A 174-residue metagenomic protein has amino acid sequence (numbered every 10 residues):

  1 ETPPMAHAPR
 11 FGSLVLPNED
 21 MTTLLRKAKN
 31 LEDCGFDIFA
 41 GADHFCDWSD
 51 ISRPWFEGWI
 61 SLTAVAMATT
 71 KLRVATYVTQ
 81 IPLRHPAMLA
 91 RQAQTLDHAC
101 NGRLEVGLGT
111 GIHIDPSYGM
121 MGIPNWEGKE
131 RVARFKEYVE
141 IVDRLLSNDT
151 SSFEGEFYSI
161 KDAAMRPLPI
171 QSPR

Functional and structural regions predicted by a protein language model:
E1-A68, L168, P173: N-terminal beta1-alpha1-beta2 module of alpha/beta enzyme domains
A6, R10-T22, L83-S152: Flexible, glycine-rich active-site loops centered on histidine and acidic residues that chelate a metal or position
A8-G12, D37-I38, K71-V78, A99 (+2 more regions): Structural preference for beta-strand elements that scaffold enzyme active sites
K29, I60-T63, M67, T76 (+2 more regions): N-terminal, well-ordered alpha-helical segments
D43, V78, L108-I112: Glycine-rich, histidine-containing beta strand-loop boundary motifs that form or position
W48-R53, T79-R84, E127: Glycine-rich "substrate-gating" loop/helix at the edge of Rossmann-like oxidoreductase active sites
S52-T76, R134-I141, L145: Alpha-helix-loop-beta-strand connector modules within alpha/beta enzyme cores
Y158-M165: Active-site glycine-rich loop that binds ribose-phosphate moieties when present
